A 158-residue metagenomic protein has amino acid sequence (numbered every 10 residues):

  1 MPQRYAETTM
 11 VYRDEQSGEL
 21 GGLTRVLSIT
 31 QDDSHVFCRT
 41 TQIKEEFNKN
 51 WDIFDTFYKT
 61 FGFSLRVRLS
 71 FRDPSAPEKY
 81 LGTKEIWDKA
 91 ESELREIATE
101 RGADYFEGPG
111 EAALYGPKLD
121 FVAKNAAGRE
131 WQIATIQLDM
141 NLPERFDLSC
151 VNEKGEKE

Functional and structural regions predicted by a protein language model:
M1-E158: NTP/phosphate- and nucleic-acid-binding module
